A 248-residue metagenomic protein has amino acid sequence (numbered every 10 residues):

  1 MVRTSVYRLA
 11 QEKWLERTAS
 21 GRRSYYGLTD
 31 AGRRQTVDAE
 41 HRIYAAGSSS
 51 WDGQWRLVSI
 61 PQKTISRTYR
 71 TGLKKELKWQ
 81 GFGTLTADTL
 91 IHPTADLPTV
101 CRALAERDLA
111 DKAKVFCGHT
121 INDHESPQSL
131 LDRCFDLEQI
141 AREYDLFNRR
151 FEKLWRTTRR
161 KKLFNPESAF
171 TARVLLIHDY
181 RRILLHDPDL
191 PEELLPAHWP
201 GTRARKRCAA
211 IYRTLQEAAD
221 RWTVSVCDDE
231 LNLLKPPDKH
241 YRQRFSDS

Functional and structural regions predicted by a protein language model:
R3-Y7, S24, K74: Short, hydrophobic-biased segments on the C-terminal half of alpha helices that form "recognition helices"
A10-Q11, K78, L184: Alpha-helix C-terminal capping/helix-coil junction sites
A10-S20: A short, conserved structural fragment
Y25-V37: Basic, amphipathic "hinge/linker" alpha-helix immediately C-terminal to the N-terminal HTH DNA-binding motif
W55-Q62: Active-site-flanking beta-strand signature of metal-NTP-handling nucleotidyl enzymes and homologous cyclase-like
T64-R159: Mid-protein regulatory/catalytic core that forms ligand/cofactor-binding pockets and protein-protein interaction
Q128-S248: C-terminal regulatory/effector modules of DNA-binding transcriptional regulators
